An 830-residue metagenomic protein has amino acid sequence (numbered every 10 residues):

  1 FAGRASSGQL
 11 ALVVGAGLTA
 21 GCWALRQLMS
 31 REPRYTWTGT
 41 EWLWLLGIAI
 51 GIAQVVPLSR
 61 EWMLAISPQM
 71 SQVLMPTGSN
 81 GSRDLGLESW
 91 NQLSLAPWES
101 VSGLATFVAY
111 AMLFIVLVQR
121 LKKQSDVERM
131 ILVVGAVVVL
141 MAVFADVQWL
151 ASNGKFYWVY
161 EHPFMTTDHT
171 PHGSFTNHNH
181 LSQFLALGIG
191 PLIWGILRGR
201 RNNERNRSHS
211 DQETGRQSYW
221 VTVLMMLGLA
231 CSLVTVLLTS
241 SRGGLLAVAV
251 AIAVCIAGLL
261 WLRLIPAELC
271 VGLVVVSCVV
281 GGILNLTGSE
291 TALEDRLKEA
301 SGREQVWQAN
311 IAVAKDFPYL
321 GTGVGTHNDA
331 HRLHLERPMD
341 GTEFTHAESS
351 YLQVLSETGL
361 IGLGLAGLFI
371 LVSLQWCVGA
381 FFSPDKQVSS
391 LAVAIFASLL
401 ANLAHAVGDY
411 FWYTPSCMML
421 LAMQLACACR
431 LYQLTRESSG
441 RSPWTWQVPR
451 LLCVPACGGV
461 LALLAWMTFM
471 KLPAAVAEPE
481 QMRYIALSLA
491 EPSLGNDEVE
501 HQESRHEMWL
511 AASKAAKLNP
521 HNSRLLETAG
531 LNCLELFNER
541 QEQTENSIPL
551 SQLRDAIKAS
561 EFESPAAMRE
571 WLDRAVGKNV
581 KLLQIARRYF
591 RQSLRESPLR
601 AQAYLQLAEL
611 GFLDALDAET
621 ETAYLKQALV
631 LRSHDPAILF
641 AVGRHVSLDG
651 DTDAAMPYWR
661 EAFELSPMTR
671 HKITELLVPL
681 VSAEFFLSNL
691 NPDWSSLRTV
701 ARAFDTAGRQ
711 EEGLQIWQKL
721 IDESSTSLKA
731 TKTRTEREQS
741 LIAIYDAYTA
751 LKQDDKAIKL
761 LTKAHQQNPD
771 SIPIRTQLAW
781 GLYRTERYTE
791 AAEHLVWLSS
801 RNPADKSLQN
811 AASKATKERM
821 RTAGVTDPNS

Functional and structural regions predicted by a protein language model:
F1, Q9-L25, W44, I48 (+6 more regions): Alpha-helical transmembrane segments of multi-pass inner-membrane proteins
I50, V55-S79, F144-E161, H172 (+2 more regions): Aromatic-rich transmembrane-lumenal/periplasmic boundary elements in polytopic membrane proteins
Q54, L117, N177, E304-T345 (+2 more regions): TM-adjacent membrane-interface loops and short helices in multi-pass inner/ER membrane proteins
R198-N202, T222, S383-V388, Q424-M470: A juxtamembrane structural motif centered on a specific transmembrane helix
N285-S301, P449-L494: Hydrophobic alpha-helical transmembrane segments in integral membrane proteins
H334, M470-E712, W717, K729 (+3 more regions): Soluble catalytic regions of membrane-associated enzymes that act on cell-envelope and secretory-pathway components
R595, E664, I721-D722, Q766 (+1 more regions): Amphipathic alpha-helical segments of tetratricopeptide repeats
F686-T706, T735, E793-S830: Terminal, low-structured helical/coil segments at or just beyond the last alpha-helical repeat
